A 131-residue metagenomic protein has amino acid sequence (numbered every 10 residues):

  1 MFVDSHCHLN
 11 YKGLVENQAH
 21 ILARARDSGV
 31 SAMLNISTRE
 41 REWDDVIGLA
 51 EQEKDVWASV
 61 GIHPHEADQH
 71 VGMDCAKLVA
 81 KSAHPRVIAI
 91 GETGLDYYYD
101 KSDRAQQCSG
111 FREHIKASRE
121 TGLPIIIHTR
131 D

Functional and structural regions predicted by a protein language model:
M1-D131: Mid-domain alpha/beta scaffold segments of enzyme catalytic cores
